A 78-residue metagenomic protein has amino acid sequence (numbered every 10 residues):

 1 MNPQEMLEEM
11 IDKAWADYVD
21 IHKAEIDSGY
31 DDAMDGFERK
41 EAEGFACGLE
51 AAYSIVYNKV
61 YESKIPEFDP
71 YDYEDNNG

Functional and structural regions predicted by a protein language model:
M1-D31, K64: N-terminal acidic leader/helix
N2, N58, N76-N77: Detector for Asparagine
D31-D69: Short, charge-rich amphipathic interface segments used for partner binding and complex assembly
E67-G78: Short acidic DE-rich linear segments
